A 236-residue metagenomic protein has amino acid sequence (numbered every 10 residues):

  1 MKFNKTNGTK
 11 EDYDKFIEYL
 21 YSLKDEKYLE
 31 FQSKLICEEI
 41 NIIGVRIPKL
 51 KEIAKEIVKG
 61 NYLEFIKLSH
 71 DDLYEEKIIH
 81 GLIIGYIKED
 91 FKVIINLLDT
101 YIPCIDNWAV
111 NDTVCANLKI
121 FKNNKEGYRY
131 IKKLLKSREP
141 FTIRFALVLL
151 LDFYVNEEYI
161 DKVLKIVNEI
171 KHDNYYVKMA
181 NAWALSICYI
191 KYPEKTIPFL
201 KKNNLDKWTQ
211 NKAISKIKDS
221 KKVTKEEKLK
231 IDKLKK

Functional and structural regions predicted by a protein language model:
M1-K236: Alpha-helical scaffold domains
